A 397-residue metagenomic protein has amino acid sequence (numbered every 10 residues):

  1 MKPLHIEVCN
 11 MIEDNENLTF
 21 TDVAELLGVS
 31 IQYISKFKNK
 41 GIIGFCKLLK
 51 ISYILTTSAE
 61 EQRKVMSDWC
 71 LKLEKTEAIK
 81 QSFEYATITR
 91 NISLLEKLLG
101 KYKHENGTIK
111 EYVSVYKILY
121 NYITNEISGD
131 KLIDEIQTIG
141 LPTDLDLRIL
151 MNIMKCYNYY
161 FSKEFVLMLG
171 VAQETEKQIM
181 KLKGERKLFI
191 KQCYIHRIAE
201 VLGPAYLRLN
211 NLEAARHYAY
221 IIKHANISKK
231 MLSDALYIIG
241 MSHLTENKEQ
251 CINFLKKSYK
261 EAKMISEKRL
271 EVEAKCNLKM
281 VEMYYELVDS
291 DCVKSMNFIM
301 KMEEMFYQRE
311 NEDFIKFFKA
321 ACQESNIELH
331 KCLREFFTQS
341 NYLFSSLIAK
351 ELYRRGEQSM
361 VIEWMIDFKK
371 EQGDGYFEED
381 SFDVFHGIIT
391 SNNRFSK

Functional and structural regions predicted by a protein language model:
M1-L4, E16, I42-F45, L71-K80 (+7 more regions): Generic helix N-cap/helix-start motif at coil->alpha-helix transitions
M1-N17, D22-L27, D289-K294, K301-K397: C-terminal non-catalytic interaction modules
D22, Y33, E61: Residues in the helix-turn-helix
E25-I43, S52, M66-L71: Recognition helix of helix-turn-helix/homeodomain-like DNA-binding domains that insert into the DNA major groove
K38-N39, D68-L73, L99-T108, D134-D146 (+6 more regions): Solenoid-like repeat scaffolds
F45-Q62: DNA major-groove recognition helix of helix-turn-helix/homeodomain DNA-binding modules
E77-I88, E111-E126, L150-F165, C193-L209 (+5 more regions): Tandem amphipathic alpha-helical repeat scaffolds
E84-K97, Y120-Q137, Y160-L182, Y206-I221 (+3 more regions): Helix-turn-helix repeat elements of alpha-solenoid scaffolds
